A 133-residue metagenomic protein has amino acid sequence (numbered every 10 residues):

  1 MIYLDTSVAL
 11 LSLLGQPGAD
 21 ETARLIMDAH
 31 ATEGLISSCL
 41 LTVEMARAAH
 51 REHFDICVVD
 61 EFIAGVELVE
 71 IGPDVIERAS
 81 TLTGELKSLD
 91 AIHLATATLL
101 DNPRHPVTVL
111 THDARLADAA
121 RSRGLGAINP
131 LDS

Functional and structural regions predicted by a protein language model:
M1, S38, T42, T98-S133: Acidic, PIN/NYN-like endoribonuclease modules and their adjacent C-terminal/linker elements
M1-S37, A48-E61, L125, L131-S133: Short, well-structured N-terminal submotif of metal-dependent ribonuclease cores
L4, S37, E70, S88-A91 (+1 more regions): Short beta-strand scaffold positions
A19, T42, I56-V59, I76 (+1 more regions): A general structural signal for well-ordered alpha-helical segments in protein cores
A31-L35, G65-E67, R104-T108: Short active-site oxyanion
M45: His/Asp/Glu-enriched, well-ordered alpha-helical/loop segment that forms or immediately abuts the divalent-metal
V58, L68, I76, T81 (+2 more regions): Alpha-helical scaffold domains
A64-T96, L100: Acidic catalytic patch
